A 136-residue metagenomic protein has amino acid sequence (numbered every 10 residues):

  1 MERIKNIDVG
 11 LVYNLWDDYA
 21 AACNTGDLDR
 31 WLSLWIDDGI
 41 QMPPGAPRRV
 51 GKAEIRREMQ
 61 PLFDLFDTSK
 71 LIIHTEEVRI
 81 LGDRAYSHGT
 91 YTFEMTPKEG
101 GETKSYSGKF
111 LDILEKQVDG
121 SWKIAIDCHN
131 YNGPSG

Functional and structural regions predicted by a protein language model:
M1-S33, I40-G136: A beta-strand edge to alpha-helix "cap/lid" segment located at domain peripheries
